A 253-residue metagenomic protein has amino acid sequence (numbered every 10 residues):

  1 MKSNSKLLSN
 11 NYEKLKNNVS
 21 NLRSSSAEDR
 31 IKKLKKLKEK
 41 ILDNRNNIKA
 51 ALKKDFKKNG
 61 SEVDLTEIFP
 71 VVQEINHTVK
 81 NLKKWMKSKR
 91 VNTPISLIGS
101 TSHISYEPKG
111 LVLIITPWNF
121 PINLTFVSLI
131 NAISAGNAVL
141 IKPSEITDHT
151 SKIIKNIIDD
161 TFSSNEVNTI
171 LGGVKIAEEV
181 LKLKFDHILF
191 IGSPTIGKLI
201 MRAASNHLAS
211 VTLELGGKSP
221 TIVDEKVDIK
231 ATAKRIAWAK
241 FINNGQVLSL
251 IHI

Functional and structural regions predicted by a protein language model:
M1-H103: N-terminal Rossmann-like NAD(P)+-binding subdomain of aldehyde/semialdehyde dehydrogenases
R30, I75, G136, V167 (+2 more regions): Residue-level signal for inorganic ion chemistry
V91-G99, T169-G172, R235-I236: Short gly/ser/thr-rich secondary-structure transition/capping motifs
T93-T161, L208, K230: Conserved small-residue-rich beta-alpha loop and adjacent elements that most often cradle the phosphate/pyrophosphate
T101-H103, T169-D186: A structured beta-alpha segment of the ubiquitous adenosine-cofactor-binding alpha/beta core
N137, K142-S144, L171, I191-G192 (+1 more regions): Short beta->alpha connector loops at strand-helix junctions that form conserved, small/polar/Pro-enriched
F162, T195-H252: ALDH superfamily catalytic-core signature
